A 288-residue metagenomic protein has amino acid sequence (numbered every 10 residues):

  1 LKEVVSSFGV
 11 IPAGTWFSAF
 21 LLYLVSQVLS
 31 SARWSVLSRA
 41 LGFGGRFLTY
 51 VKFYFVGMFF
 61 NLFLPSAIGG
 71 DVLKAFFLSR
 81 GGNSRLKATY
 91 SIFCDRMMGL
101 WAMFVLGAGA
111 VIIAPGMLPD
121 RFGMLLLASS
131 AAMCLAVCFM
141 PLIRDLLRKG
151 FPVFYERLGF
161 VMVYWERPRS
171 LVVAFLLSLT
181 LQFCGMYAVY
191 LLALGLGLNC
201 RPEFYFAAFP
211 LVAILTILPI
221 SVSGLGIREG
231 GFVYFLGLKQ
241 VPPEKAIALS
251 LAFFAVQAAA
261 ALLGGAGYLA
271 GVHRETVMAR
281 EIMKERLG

Functional and structural regions predicted by a protein language model:
L1-F55, I112-I217, P243-L251, A255-G288: Predominantly cytoplasmic-facing regulatory/coupling regions of multi-pass membrane proteins
F47-K52, S66, G70-D71, G81-M97 (+1 more regions): Membrane-interface alpha-helices at helix entry/exit sites of multi-pass transporters
M58-S66, P210-E229: Transmembrane alpha-helix interface/packing and boundary motifs in multi-pass membrane proteins, characterized by
F63, L73-F77, T89-I92, F104 (+2 more regions): Hydrophobic alpha-helical membrane segments of integral membrane proteins
G70-S79, V222-G237: Re-entrant/interfacial helical elements at transmembrane boundaries that shape and gate the permeation pathway
S79-G82, F104, Y190, G237: Short, linear, compositionally biased motifs with a strong N-terminal bias
F93-I112: Hydrophobic alpha-helical transmembrane segments of ABC transporter permease domains
